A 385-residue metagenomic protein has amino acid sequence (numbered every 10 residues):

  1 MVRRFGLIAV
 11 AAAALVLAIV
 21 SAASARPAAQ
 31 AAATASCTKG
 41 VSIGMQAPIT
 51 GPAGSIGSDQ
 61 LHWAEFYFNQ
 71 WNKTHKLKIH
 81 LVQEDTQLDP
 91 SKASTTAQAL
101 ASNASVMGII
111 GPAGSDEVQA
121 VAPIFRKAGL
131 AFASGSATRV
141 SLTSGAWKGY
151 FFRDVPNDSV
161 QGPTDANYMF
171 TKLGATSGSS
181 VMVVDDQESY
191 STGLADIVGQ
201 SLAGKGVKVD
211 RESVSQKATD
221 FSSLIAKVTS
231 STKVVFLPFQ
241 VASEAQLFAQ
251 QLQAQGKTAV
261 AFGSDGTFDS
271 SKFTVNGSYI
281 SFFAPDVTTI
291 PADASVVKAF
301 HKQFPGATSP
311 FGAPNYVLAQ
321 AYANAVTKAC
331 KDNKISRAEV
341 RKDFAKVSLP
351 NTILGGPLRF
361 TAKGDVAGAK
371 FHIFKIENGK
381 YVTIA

Functional and structural regions predicted by a protein language model:
M1-S42, T74, A385: Short, low-complexity disordered leader/linker segments with a strong preference for bacterial N-terminal type II
A28-S36, S55-H62, Q70-S144, D154 (+3 more regions): Beta-alpha junction/loop-to-helix N-cap segments that form part of ligand/metal-binding clefts
M45, L100-A113, A131-G135, S179-D185 (+4 more regions): Periplasmic-binding protein-like
I49, Y150-S213: An alpha-beta-alpha
A93, D154-S180, G193, T219-F221 (+3 more regions): Hydrophobic alpha-helical segments within soluble ligand-binding/sensing domains
F125-A128, L194-P285: Extracellular/periplasmic bilobed ligand-binding domains
A249-V317, C330, E377, Y381: Extracellular/periplasmic periplasmic-binding protein-like sensory domains
K302-G312, A323-K380: Segments of small-molecule ligand-sensing domains
